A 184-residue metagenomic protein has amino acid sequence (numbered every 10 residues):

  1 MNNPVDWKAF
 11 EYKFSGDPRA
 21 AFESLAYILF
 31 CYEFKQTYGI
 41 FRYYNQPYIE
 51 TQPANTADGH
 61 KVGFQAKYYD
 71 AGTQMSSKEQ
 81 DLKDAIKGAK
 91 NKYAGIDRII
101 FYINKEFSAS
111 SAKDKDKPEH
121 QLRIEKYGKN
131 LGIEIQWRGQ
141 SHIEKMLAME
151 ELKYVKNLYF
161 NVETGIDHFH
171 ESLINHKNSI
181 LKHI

Functional and structural regions predicted by a protein language model:
M1-I184: Mixed-charge (Asp/Glu-Lys/Arg
